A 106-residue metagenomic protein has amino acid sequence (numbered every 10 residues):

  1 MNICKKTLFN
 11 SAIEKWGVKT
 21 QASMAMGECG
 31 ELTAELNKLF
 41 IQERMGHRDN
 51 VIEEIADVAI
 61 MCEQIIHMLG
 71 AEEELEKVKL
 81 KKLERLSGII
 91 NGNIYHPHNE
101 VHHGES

Functional and structural regions predicted by a protein language model:
M1-S106: Flexible "arm" and connector segments at domain edges
